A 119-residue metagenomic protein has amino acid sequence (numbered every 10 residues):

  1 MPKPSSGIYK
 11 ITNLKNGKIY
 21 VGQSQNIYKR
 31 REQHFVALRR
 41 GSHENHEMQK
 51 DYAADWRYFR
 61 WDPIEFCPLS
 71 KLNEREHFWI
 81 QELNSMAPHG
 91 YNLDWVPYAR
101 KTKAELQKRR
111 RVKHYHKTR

Functional and structural regions predicted by a protein language model:
M1-V112: Structure-specific nucleic-acid interaction/processing domains
V112-H114, T118: Intrinsically disordered, Lys/Arg-rich low-complexity segments
